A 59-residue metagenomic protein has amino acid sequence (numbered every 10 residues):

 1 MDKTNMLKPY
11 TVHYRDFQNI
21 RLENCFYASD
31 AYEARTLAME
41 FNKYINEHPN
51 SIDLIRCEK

Functional and structural regions predicted by a protein language model:
M1, V12-H13, A38-K43: Intrinsically disordered, low-complexity boundary segments flanking structured domains
D2-L22: Short aromatic-glycine-(Arg/Gly/Cys) micro-motifs in beta-strand/loop hairpins
T4-P9, C25, K43, S51: N-terminal cationic leader/targeting segments used for protein routing and processing
L7, E33-R35, M39-E40: Basic/aromatic-rich interaction segments and small domains that mediate binding to polyanionic partners
R15, S29, I55-E58: A structural detector for beta-sheet-dominated domains
I20-E33: A short, exposed loop/beta-hairpin motif centered on an aromatic-Gly-Thr core
L22, T36, Y44: Short acidic, gly/pro-rich beta-turn/loop elements at beta-sheet edges and active-site/ligand-binding grooves
E40-K59: Short, mixed-charge low-complexity intrinsically disordered segments
